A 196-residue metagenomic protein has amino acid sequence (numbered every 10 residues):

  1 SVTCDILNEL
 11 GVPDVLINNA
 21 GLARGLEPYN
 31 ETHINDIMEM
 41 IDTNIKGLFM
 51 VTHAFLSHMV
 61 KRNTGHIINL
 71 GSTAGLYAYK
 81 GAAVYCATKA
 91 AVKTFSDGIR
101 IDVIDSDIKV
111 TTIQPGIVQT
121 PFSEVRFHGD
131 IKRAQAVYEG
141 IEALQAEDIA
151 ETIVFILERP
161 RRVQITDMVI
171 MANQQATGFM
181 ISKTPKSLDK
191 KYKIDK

Functional and structural regions predicted by a protein language model:
S1-G11, I156: Conserved amphipathic alpha-helix within the SDR
E27-Y29, D36-I41: Substrate-binding pocket helix/loop in short-chain dehydrogenase/reductase
Y29-N30, Y79-A83: Active-site loop immediately N-terminal to the catalytic Tyr-X3-Lys motif of short-chain dehydrogenase/reductase
T52, T88: Active-site helix of classical SDR
S72: Residue(s) in the substrate-gating loop at a strand-loop-helix junction that position the organic substrate next
Y77, G98-I108: Active-site-adjacent segment of SDR/Rossmann-fold oxidoreductases
T112-G116, K132-F179: C-terminal helical subdomain
